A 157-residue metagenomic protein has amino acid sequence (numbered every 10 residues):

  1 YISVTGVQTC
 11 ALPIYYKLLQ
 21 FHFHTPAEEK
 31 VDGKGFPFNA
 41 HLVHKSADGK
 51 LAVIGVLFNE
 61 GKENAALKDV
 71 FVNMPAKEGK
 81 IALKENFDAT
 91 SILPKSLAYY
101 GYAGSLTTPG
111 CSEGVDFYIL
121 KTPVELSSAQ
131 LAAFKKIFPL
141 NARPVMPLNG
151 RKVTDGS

Functional and structural regions predicted by a protein language model:
Y1-C10: Single conserved hydrophobic/aromatic residue that forms the stacking wall/gate of nucleotide- or nucleobase-binding
C10, V72, S91, N141-P144: Compositionally biased, intrinsically disordered/low-complexity regions enriched for serine, proline and threonine
I14-N39, V43-K136: Conserved, well-structured core segments that form or line functional sites
S127-S157: Low-complexity, Gly/Ser/Thr/Pro-rich intrinsically disordered linker/tail segments
